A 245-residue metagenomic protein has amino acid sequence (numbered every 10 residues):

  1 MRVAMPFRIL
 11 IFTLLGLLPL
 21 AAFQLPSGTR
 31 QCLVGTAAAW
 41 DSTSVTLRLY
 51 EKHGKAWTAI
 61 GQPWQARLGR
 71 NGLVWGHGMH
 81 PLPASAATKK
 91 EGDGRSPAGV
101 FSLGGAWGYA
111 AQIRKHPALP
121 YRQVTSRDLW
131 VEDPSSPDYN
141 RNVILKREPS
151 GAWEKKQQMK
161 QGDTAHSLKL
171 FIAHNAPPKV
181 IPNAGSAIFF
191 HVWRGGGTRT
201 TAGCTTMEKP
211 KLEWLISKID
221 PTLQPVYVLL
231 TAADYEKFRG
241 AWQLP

Functional and structural regions predicted by a protein language model:
M1-I11: Bacterial N-terminal signal peptides that target proteins for export
F12-A22: Hydrophobic h-region of N-terminal signal peptides that target proteins for export in Gram-negative bacteria
L20-A202, P210-P245: Cell wall/extracellular polymer interaction/catalysis modules
M207: A conserved hydrophobic position in a structured secondary element of the catalytic/binding core that shapes
